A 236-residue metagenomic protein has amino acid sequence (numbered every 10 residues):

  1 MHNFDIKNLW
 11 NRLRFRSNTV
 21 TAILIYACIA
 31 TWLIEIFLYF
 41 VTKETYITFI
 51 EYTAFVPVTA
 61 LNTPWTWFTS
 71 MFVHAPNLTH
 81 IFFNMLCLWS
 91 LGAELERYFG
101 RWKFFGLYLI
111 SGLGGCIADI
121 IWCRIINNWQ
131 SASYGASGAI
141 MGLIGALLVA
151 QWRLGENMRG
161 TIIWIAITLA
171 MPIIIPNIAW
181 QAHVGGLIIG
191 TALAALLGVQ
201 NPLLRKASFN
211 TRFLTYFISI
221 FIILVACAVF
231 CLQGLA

Functional and structural regions predicted by a protein language model:
M1-W67, N157, Q200-A236: N-terminal signal-anchor transmembrane helix
S17-Y134, P176-I178: N-terminal TM1-TM2 helical hairpin plus the immediately adjacent luminal interfacial "cap"
T31, F83, M141, M171 (+1 more regions): Short active-site segment of divalent metal-dependent hydrolases/proteases that encodes the spacing between
N84-Y98, W102, L107-I110, I140-R153 (+1 more regions): Membrane-interfacial alpha-helical segments at the cytosolic side of multi-pass membrane proteins
Y108-S111, G160-A170, I218: Central hydrophobic cores of alpha-helical transmembrane segments in multi-pass integral membrane proteins
W129-A146, A182: Membrane-interface micro-motifs in multi-pass membrane enzymes
V149-W152, A170-N177, C227-F230: Hydrophobic alpha-helical transmembrane segments
N177-G190: Loop-to-transmembrane alpha-helix initiation sites
